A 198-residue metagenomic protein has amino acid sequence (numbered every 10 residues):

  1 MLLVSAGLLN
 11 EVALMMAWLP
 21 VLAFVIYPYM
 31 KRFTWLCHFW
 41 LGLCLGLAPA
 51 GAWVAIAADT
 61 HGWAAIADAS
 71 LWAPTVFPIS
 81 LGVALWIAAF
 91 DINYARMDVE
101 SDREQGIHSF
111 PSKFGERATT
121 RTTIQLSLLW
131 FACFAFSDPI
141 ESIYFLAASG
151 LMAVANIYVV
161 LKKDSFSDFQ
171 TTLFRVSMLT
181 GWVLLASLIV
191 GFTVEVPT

Functional and structural regions predicted by a protein language model:
M1-A65, P78, Y158-D164, D168: Intramembrane alpha-helical segments
M1-L3, V83-F134, F166-F174: Solvent-exposed interhelical
L3-M15, A50-L81, A132-Y144, L188-T198: Helix-coil boundary and interhelical linker segments in multi-pass alpha-helical membrane proteins
M15-L19, L41, P78-L81, I107 (+3 more regions): Hydrophobic core positions of alpha-helical segments in small-molecule transporters and transporter systems
V21-F24, L45-G46, V83, S127-W130 (+2 more regions): Residue-level recognition of pore/gate-forming positions within transmembrane alpha-helices of multi-pass
F24-P28, G82-F90, Y94, S149-N156: Alpha-helical transmembrane segments of multi-pass membrane proteins
L41-I56, K113, F174-I189: Small-residue-rich segments of transmembrane alpha-helices in multi-pass membrane proteins, especially helix faces
L129, A135-T198: Extended hydrophobic alpha-helices typical of membrane-associated regions
